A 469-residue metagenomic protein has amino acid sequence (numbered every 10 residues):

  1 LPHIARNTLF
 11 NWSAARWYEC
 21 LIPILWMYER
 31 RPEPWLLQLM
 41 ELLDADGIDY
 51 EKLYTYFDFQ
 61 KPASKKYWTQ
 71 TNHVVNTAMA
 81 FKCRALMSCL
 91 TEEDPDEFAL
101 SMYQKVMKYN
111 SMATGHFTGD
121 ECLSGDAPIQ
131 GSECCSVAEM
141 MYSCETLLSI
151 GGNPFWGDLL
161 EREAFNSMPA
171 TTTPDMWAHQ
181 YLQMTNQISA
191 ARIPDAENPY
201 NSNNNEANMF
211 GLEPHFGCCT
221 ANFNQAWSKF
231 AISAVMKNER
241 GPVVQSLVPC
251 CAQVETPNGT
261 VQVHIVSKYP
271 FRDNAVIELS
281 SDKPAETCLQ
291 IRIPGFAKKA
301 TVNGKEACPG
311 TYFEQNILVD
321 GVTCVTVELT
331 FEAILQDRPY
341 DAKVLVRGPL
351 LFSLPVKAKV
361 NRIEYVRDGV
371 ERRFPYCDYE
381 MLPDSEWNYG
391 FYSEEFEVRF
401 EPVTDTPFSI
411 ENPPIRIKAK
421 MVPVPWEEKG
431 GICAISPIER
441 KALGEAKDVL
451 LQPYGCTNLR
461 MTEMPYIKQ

Functional and structural regions predicted by a protein language model:
L1, Y28-E41, S88-L100, M107 (+1 more regions): Structural helix-adjacent loops and short alpha-helical linkers that scaffold large soluble proteins
L1-N7, Q38-D58, F98-G115, R162-T173: Long, well-ordered core segments of solenoidal/helical folds
P2-W17, Y50-K82, L86-L90, D94 (+2 more regions): Solvent-exposed loop and edge beta-strand segments that line ligand/cofactor-binding and catalytic clefts
E19-P32, M79-E93, E139-G152, V276-S281: Well-ordered alpha-helical scaffold segments within catalytic/enzyme domains
G157-N166, T171-A275, E328-Q469: C-terminal beta-rich recognition modules with glycine/proline-rich loops and embedded aromatic residues
P284-G304: Beta-strand-rich binding/interaction modules
T287-Q290, Q315-D337: C-terminal beta-strand-rich structural cap/linker in extracellular carbohydrate-active enzymes
A297-N316, A333-Y340: Solvent-exposed beta-strand/loop surfaces of large extracellular or lumenal domains
